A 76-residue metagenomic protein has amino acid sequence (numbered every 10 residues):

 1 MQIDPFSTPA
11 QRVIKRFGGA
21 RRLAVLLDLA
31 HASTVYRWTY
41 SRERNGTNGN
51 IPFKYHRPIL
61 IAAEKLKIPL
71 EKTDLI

Functional and structural regions predicted by a protein language model:
M1-R22, L26, K65, L70-T73: A short, Lys/Arg-rich alpha-helix, primarily the initiator
D4-F6, T39-N45: A short, structure-level motif marking secondary-structure boundaries and short turns
F6, H31-A32, R57-L60: A general secondary-structure boundary signal
G18-R42: Short alpha-helical DNA-recognition segment
T34, T73-L75: Residue-level detector of family-conserved "landmark" positions at structurally sensitive sites
T39, P58-L66, L70: Generic alpha-helical hydrophobic packing signal
R42-I61: Short, basic-rich loop-to-helix N-cap that marks the start of a DNA-contacting helix
